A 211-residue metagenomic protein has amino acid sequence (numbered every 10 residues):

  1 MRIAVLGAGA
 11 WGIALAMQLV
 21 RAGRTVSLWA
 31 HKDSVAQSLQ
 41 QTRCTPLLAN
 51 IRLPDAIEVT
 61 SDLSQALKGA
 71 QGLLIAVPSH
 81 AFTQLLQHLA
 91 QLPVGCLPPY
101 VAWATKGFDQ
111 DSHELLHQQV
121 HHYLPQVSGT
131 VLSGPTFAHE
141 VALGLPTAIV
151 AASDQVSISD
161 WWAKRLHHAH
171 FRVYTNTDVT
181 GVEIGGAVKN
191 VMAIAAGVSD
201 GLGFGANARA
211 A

Functional and structural regions predicted by a protein language model:
M1-R52, I57-S61, H88: NAD(P)+-binding Rossmann beta1-loop-alpha1 motif at the extreme N-terminus of oxidoreductases
I3, T25-V26, V127-G129, V173: Hydrophobic anchor at the start of a short beta-strand that flanks the dinucleotide cofactor-binding loop
H31, D62, V77-P78, A104-G107 (+5 more regions): Fold-independent oxyanion-binding glycine-rich loops and adjacent beta-strand/coil segments at enzyme active sites
L53, L63-K68, G72-P146, W162-K164: Rossmann-like NAD(P)(H) cofactor-binding subdomain of soluble oxidoreductases
A81, Q119-S128, P146-A211: Internal alpha-helical scaffold of NAD(P)-dependent oxidoreductase catalytic cores
